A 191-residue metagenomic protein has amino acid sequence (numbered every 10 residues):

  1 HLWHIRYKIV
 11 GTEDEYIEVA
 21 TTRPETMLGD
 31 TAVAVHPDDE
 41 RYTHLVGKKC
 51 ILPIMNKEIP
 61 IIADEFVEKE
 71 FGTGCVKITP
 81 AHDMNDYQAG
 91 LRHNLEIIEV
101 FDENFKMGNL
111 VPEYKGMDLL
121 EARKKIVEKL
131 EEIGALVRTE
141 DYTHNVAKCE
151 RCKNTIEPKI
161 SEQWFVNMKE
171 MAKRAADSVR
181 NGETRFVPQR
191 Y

Functional and structural regions predicted by a protein language model:
H1-Y16, F71-Y191: Residue patterns forming the tRNA-binding/recognition surfaces of aminoacyl-tRNA synthetases and related DALR
I17-I78, H82-Q88: Protease-associated
